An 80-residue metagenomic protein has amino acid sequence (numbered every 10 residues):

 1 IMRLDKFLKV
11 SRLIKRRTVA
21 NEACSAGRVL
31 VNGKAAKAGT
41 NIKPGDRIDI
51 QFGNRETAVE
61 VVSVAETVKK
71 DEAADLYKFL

Functional and structural regions predicted by a protein language model:
I1-M2, L80: Generic structural signal for short, solvent-exposed loop/turn connectors between secondary structure elements
M2-P44: A basic, amphipathic helix-loop patch mediating RNA/tRNA/ribosome contacts
R47: Post-transcriptional modification and biogenesis factors for structured RNAs of the translation apparatus
N54-L80: C-terminal structural segments of small proteins and small subunits
